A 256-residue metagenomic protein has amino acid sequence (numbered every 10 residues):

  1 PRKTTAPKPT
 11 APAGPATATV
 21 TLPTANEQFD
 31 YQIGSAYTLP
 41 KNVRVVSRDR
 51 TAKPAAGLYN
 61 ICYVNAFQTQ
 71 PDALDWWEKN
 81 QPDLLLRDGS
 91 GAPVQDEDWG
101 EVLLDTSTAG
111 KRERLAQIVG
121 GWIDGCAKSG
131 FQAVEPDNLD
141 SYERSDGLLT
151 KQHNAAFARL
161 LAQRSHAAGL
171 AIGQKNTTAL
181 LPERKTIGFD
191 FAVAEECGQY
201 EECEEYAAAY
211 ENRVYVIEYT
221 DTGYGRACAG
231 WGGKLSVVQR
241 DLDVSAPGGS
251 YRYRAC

Functional and structural regions predicted by a protein language model:
P1-T4, T10: Secretory targeting and sorting signals
P9-C256: Glycan-processing catalytic domains of CAZymes
